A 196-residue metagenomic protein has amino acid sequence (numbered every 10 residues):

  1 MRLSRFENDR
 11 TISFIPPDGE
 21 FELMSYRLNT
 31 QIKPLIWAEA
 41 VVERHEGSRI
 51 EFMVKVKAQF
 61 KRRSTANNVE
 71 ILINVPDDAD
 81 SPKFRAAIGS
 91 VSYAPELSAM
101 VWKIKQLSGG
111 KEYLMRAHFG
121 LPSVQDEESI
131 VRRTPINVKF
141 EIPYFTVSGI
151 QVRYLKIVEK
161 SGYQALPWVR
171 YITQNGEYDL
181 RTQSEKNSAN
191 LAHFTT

Functional and structural regions predicted by a protein language model:
M1-T196: Intrinsically disordered, low-complexity Ser/Thr/Pro/Gly-rich interaction regions that scaffold/cooperate
